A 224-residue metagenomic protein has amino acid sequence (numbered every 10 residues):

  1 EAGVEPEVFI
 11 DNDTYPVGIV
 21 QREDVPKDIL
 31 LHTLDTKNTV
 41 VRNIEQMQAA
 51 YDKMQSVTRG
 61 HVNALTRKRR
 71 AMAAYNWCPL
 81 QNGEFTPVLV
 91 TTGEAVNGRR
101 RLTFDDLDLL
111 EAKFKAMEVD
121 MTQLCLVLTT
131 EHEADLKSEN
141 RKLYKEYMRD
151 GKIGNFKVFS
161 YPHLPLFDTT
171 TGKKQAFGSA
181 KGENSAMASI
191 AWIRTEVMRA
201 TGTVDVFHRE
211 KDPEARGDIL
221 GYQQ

Functional and structural regions predicted by a protein language model:
E1-E7, D11, V25-L31, A95-R101 (+1 more regions): Sequence/fold signature of self-assembling virion shell proteins
G3-E5, D35, E45, H132-A134 (+1 more regions): Residues that cap or initiate secondary-structure elements
P6-F9, V40, A49, D135-S138: Short helix/loop capping segments that flank catalytic or ligand/cofactor-binding pockets
D13-E23: Active-site-surrounding "flap" and adjacent substrate/cofactor-binding loops of secreted or lumenal enzymes, prototyped
E23-P87, K115-T130, D205-Q224: Long, contiguous amphipathic alpha-helices that act as assembly "spine/axial" helices in icosahedral shell and virion
A73-A74, L110, L136, S189: Generic structural signal of hydrophobic/aromatic residues within well-ordered alpha-helices of folded domains
C78-L80, E131-D135, H163-F167: Short, catalytically relevant binding-site loops at active-site mouths
E84-K152: Extended, solvent-exposed, turn-rich assembly/linker loops in the middle of proteins
